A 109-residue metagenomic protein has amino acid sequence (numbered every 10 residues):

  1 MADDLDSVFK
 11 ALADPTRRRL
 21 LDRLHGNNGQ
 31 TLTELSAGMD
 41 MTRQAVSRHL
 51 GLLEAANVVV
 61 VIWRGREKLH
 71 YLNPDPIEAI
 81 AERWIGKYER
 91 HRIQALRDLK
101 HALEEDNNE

Functional and structural regions predicted by a protein language model:
M1-D4, H25-G26, E78-E109: Amphipathic alpha-helical dimerization/coiled-coil segments that flank or bridge DNA-binding/regulatory modules
D3-Q44, E67-R83: N-terminal helix-turn-helix DNA-binding core of bacterial DNA-binding proteins
K10, D22, E54, V60 (+1 more regions): A cross-family signal for key residues in well-ordered alpha-helices that form functional helical elements
R17, N57, Y71, R92 (+1 more regions): Amphipathic alpha-helical interaction segments
L50-G51: Short, hydrophobic-biased segments on the C-terminal half of alpha helices that form "recognition helices"
E54-G65, Y71: Beta-hairpin "wing" of winged helix-turn-helix
